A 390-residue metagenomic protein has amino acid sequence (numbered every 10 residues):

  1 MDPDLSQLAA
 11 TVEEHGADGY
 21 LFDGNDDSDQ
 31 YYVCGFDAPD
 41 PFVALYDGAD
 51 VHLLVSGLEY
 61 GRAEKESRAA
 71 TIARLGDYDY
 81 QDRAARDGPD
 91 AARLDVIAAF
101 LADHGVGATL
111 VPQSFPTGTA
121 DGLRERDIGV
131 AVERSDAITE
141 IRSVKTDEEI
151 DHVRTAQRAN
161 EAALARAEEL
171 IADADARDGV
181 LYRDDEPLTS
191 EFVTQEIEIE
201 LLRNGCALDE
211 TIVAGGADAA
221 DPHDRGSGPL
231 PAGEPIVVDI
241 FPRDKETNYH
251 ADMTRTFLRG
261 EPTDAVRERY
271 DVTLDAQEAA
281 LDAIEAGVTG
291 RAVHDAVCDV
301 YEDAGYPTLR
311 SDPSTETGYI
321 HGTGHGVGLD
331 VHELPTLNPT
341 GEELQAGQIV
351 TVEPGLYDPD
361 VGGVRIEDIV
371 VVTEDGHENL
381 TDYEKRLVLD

Functional and structural regions predicted by a protein language model:
M1-D390: Active-site neighborhoods and metal-handling regions in enzymes and metal-associated proteins
